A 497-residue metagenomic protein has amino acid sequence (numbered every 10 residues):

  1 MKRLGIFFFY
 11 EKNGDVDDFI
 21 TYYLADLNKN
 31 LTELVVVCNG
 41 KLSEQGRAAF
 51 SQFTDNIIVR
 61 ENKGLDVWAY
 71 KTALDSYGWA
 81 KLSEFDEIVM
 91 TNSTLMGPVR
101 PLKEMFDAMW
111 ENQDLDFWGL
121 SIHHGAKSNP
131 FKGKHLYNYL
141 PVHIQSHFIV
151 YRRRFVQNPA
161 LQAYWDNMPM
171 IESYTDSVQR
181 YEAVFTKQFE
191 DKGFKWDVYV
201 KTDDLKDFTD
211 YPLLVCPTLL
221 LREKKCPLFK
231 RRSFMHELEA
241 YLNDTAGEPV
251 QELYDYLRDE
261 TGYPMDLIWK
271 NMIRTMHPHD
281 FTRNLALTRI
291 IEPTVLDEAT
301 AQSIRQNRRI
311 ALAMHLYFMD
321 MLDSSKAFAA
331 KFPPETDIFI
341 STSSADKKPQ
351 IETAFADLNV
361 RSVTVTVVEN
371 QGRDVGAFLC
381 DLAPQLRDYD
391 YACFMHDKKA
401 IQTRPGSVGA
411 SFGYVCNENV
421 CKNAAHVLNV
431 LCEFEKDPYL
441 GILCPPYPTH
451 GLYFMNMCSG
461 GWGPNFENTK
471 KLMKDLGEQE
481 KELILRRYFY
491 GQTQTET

Functional and structural regions predicted by a protein language model:
M1-T497: ER/Golgi luminal nucleotide-sugar-dependent glycosyltransferases, focusing on the catalytic module
